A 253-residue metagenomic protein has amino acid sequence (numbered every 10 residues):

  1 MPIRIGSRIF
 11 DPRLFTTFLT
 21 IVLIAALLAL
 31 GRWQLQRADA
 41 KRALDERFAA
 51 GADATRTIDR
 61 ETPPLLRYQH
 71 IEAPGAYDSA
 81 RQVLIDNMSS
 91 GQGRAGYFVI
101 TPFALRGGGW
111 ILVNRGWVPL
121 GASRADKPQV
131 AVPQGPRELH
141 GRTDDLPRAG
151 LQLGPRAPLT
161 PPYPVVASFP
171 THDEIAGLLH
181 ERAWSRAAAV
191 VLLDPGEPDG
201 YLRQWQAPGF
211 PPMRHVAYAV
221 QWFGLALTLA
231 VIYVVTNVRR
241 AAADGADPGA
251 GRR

Functional and structural regions predicted by a protein language model:
P2-T62, Q69-R253: Surface-exposed, charge/polar-rich loops and edge strands
